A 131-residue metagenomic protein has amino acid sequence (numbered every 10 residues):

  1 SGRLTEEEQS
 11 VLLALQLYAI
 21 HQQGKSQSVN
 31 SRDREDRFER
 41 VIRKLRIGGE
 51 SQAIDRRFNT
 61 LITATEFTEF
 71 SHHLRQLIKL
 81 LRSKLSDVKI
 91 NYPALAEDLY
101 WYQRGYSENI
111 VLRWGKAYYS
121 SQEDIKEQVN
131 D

Functional and structural regions predicted by a protein language model:
G2, G24, G48-G49, G105 (+1 more regions): Residue-identity detector for glycine
G2-K44: Aromatic- and glycine-enriched beta-alpha-beta binding-site module
E7, V11-A14, A19, A53 (+3 more regions): A sequence-composition feature that detects small, non-aromatic residues
Q9, Q16, Q22-Q23, Q27 (+5 more regions): Residue-identity detector for glutamine
S10-A14, S31, S51, S107 (+1 more regions): Short linear sequence motifs
R34-W101: Conserved binding-pocket/active-site segment within a compact domain
R82-D131: Alpha-helical oligomerization segments
